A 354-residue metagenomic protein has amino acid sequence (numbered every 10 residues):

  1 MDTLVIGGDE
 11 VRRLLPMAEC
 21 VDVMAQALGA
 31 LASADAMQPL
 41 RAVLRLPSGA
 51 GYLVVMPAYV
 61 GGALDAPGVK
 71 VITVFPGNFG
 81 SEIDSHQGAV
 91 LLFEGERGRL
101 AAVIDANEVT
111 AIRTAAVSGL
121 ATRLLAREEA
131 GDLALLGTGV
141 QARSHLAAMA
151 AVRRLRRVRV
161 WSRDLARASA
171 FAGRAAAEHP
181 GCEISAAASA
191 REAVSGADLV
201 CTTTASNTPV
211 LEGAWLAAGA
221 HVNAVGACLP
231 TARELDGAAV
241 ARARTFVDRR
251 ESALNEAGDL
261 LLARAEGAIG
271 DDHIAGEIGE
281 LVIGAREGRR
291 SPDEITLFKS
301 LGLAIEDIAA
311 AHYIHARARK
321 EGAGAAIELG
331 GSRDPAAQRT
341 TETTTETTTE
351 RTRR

Functional and structural regions predicted by a protein language model:
M1-A111, G119, E129, G276 (+4 more regions): N-terminal ligand-binding/catalytic initiation module
G8-E10, A232-A337: Adenosine-phosphate binding glycine-rich loop
L125-D132, R154, A217-A218: Short helix-loop-beta connector
T138-G139: Glycine-rich Rossmann-fold phosphate-binding loop(s) that bind the pyrophosphate of adenine dinucleotide cofactors
A142-R143: N-terminal Rossmann-fold NAD(P) dinucleotide-binding loop
A151-E178: NAD(P)-binding Rossmann-fold cofactor-contacting core
P180-A268: Rossmann-like adenosine-cofactor binding region
R339-T352: Compositionally biased, intrinsically disordered low-complexity segments enriched for polar/charged residues
